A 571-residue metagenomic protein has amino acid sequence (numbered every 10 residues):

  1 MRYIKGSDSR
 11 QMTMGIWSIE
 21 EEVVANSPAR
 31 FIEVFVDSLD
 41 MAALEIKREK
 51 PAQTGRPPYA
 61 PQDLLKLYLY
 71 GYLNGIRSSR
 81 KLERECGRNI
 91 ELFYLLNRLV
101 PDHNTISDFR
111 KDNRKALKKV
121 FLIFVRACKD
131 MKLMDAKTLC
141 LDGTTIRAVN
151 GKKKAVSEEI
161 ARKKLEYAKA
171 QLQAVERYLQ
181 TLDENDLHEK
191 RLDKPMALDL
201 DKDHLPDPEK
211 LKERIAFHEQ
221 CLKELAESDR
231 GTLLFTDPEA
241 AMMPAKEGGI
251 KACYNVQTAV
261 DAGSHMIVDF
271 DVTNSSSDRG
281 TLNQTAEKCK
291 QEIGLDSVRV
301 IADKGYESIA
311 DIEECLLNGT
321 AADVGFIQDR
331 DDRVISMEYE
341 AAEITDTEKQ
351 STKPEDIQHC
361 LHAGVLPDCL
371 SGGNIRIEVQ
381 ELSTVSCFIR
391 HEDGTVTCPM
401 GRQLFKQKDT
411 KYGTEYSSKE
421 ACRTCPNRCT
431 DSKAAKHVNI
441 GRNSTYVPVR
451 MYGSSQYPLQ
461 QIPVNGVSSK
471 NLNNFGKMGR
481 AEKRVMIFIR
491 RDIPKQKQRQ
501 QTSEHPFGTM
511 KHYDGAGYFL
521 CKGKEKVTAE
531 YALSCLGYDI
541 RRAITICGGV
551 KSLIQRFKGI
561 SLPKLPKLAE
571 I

Functional and structural regions predicted by a protein language model:
M1-R30: Hydrophobic alpha-helical membrane-insertion signals
M1-Y3, K50-T54, R491-P494: A ubiquitous short alpha-helical element
K5, Y68, G75-R88, R98-I571: Anion-binding and metal-coordination hotspots
A25-L69: Basic, short loop/linker segments at the boundary and entry of helix-turn-helix/winged-helix-like folds
